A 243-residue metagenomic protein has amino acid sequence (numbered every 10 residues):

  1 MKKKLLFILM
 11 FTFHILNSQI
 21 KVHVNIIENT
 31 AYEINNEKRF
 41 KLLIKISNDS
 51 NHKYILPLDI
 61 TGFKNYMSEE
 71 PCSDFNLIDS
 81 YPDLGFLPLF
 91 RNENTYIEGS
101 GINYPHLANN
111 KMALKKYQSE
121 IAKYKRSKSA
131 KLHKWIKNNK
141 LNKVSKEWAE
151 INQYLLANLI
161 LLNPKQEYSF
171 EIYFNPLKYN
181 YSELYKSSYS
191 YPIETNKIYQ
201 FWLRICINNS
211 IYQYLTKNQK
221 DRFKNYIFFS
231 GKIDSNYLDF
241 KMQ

Functional and structural regions predicted by a protein language model:
M1-V24, I44: Bacterial Sec-dependent N-terminal signal peptides
S18-N36: Low-complexity, acidic Ser/Thr/Pro/Gly-rich terminal tails and inter-domain linkers that flank the onset of structured
N35-E37, L162-E167, N196: Solvent-exposed, conformationally flexible loop/turn segments
K38-L42: Structural beta-strand segments of beta-rich domains
I44-K53: Asparagine-centered strand-capping/turn motif at beta-strand->loop junctions
P57-E167: The feature marks short-to-medium sequence segments in extracytoplasmic or secretory-pathway proteins
N180-Y212: Short, surface-exposed ligand- or partner-binding patches at beta-edge/loop junctions that are enriched in aromatics
S210-M242: Short Trp-Ser/Thr-centered turn/loop motifs at beta-strand boundaries
